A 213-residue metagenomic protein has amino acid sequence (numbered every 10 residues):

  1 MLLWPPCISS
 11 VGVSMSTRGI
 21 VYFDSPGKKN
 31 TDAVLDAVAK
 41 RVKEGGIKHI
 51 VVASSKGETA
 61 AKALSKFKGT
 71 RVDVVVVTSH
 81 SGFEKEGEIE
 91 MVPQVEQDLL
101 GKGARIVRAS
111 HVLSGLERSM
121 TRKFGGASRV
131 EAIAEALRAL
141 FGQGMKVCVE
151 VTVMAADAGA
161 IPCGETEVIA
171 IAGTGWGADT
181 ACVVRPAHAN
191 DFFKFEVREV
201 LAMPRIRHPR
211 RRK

Functional and structural regions predicted by a protein language model:
V13-K40, E44: Glycine-rich phosphate-binding "P-loop"
T17-I20, R71-V130: Long, charge-dense
K40-V92: N-terminal active-site beta-alpha-beta segment that forms phosphate/nucleotide-binding and substrate-recognition loops
H49, F141-A172: Internal active-site segments that recognize and position negatively charged phosphoryl groups and nucleotide moieties
L113-V153: Internal catalytic-core helix/loop-beta-alpha segment that presents or stabilizes conserved functional determinants
T166-K213: Glycine-rich, aromatic-bearing surface loops/beta-hairpins
